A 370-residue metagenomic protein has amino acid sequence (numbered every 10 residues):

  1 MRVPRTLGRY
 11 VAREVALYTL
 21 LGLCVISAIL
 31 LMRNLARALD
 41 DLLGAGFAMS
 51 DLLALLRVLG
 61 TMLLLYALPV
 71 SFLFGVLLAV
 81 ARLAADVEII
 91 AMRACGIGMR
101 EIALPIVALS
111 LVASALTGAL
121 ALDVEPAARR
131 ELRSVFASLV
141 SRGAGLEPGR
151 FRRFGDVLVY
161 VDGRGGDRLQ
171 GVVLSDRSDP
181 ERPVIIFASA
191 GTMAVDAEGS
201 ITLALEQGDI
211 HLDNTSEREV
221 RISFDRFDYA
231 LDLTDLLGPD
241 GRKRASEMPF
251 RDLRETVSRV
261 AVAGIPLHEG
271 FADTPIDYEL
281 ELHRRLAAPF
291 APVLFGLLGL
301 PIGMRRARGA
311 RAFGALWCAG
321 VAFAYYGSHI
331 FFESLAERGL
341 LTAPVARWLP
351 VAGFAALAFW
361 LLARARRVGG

Functional and structural regions predicted by a protein language model:
M1-V58: Hydrophobic alpha-helical transmembrane segments
Y10, E14, Y18, E101-S110 (+1 more regions): Start (N-cap) of specific transmembrane helices in multi-pass transporter permeases
V25, G60-A79: Long, hydrophobic alpha-helical segments
L43, D273-A363: Transmembrane alpha-helical segments that form the functional core of multipass membrane systems
S50, A54, L109-F224: Non-transmembrane, extracytosolic/lumenal segments of membrane-associated proteins
V76-I90, C95: Transmembrane helix boundary and interhelical loop/hinge segments in multi-pass membrane proteins
R93-G98, G339: Short helix-to-coil transition segments within interhelical loops that connect adjacent transmembrane helices
D196-I201, E206-L280: Mechanotransmission and gating elements of multispan inner-membrane complexes involved in transport and envelope
